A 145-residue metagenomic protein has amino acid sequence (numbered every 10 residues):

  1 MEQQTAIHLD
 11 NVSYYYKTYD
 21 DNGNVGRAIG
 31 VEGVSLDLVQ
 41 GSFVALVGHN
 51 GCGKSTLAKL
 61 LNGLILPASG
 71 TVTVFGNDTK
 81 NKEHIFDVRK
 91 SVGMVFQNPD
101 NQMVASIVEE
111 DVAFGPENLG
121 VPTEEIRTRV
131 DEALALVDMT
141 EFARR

Functional and structural regions predicted by a protein language model:
M1-N22: ABC-family P-loop ATPase nucleotide-binding domain
I7, I29-V31: Conserved structural motif at the start of ABC-family nucleotide-binding domains
V47-H49: The feature captures the beta-strand-to-loop junction immediately N-terminal to the Walker
N62: Helix-to-loop junction immediately C-terminal to a conserved catalytic motif
G70-K80, V88: Conserved ABC transporter NBD signature motif
D100, E109-E117, R127, D131: Short helical segment in ABC ATPase nucleotide-binding domains corresponding to the A-loop/adjacent helical element
E124-A143: Conserved ABC ATPase "signature" region
